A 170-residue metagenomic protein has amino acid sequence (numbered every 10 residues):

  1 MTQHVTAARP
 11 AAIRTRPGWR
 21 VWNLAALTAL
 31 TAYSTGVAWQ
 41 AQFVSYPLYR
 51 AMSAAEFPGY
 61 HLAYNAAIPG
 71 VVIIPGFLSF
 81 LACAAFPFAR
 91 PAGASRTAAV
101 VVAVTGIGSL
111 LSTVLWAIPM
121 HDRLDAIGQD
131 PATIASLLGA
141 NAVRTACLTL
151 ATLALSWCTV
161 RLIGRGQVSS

Functional and structural regions predicted by a protein language model:
T2-A7, I163-S170: Short, charged juxtamembrane terminal tails flanking transmembrane helices
Q3-I13, P17-I74, P119-S136: Interfacial loop at the N-terminal end of multi-pass membrane proteins
P17-A32, A85, A89-I107: Interfacial segments of alpha-helical transmembrane regions
A38-Q42, A84-A94, V114-H121, S156-G166: Transmembrane helix-loop junctions and nearby membrane-interface residues
P75-A85, T145-L153: Core segments of transmembrane alpha-helices that mediate helix-helix packing or line hydrophobic substrate/ligand
I107-L115: Mid-bilayer segments of alpha-helical transmembrane spans in multi-pass integral membrane proteins that mediate
G128-W157: Alpha-helical transmembrane segments of multi-pass integral membrane proteins, characterized by long hydrophobic
